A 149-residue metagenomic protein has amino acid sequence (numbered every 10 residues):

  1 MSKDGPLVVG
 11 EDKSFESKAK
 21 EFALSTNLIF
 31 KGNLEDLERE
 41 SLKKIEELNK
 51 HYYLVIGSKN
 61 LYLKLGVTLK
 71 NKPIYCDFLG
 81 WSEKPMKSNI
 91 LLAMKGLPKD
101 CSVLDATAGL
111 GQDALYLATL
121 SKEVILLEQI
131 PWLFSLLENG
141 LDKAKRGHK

Functional and structural regions predicted by a protein language model:
M1-S102: S-adenosyl-L-methionine
K13, G109-Q112, W132: Gly/Ser/Thr-rich loops at beta-strand to alpha-helix junctions that form or flank small-molecule/cofactor-binding
V103, A114-L115, I130-P131: Conserved mixed alpha/beta catalytic, RNA-binding, or beta-rich assembly cores of soluble enzyme, regulatory
A106: Conserved beta-strand/loop positions that form the S-adenosyl-L-methionine
L110-K122: Conserved SAM-binding loop of SAM-dependent methyltransferases across substrates and taxa, primarily the Class I
E123-Q129: Conserved SAM-binding motif I beta-strand of class I
Q129-K149: S-adenosyl-L-methionine
